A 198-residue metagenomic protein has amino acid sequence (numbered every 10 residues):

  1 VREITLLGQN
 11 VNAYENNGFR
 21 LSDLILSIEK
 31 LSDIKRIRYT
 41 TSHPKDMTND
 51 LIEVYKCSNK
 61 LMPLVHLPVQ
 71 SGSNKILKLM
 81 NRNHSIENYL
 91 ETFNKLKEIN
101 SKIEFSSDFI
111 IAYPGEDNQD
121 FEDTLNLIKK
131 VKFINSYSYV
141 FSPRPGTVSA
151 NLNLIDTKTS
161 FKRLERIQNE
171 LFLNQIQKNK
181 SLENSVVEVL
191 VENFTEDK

Functional and structural regions predicted by a protein language model:
V1-E116, K129: Conserved SAM/AdoMet-binding glycine-rich loop
G8, V140, N193: Short secondary-structure boundary segments
L24, L51, E122-N126, L173-I176: Glycine-rich, charged/polar anion/phosphate-binding loops that engage phosphate groups from diverse ligands
T41-S42, S73, S107, S136 (+3 more regions): Short linear Ser/Thr-Pro motifs
V65-L67, S136, V189-V191: OB-fold and OB-like beta-barrel modules that bind single-stranded nucleic acids
I99, Q119-I167: C-terminal, non-catalytic macromolecule-binding modules
N151-K198: Terminal RNA-binding accessory module
